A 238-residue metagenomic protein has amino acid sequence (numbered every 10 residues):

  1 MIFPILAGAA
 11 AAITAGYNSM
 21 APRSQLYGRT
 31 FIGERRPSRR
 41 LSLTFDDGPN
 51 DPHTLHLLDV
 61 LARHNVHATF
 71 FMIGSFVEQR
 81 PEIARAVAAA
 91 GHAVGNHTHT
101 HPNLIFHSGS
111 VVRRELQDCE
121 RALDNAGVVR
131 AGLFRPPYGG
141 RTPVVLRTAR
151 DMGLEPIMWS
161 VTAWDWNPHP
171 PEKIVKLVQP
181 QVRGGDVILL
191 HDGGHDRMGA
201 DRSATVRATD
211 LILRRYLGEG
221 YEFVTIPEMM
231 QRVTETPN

Functional and structural regions predicted by a protein language model:
M1-M20: Hydrophobic alpha-helical topogenic segments used for membrane insertion/localization
S19-I105, V111, E115-D118, A122 (+2 more regions): Active-site beta->alpha N-cap acidic-glycine motif
F45-D47, M72-G74, N96-T98, P136-Y138 (+3 more regions): A cross-domain feature marking catalytic cores of carbohydrate-active enzymes and several ubiquitous metabolic/repair
P102-H107, H195-G199: A short acidic, helix-capping loop that chelates divalent metal ions and anchors anionic groups
I105, G109-V128, V145-E155, P171 (+1 more regions): Soluble catalytic domains of enzymes that build or remodel membrane lipids, polysaccharides, and related
L133-P136, V233, P237: Cyclic nucleotide signaling catalytic output domains
G140, L146-Q181, Y221-R232: His/Asp/Glu-enriched short active-site or ligand-binding loop at hydrolase and phosphoryl-transfer sites
Q179-P227: Catalytic grooves of carbohydrate-active enzymes
